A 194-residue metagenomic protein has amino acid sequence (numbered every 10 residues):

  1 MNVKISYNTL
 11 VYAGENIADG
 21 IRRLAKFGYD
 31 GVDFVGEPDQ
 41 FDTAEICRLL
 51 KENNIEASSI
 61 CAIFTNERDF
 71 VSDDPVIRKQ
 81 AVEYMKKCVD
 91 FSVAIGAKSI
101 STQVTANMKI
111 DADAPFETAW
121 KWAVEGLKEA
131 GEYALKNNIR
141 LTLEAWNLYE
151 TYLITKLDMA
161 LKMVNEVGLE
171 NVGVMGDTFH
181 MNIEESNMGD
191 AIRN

Functional and structural regions predicted by a protein language model:
M1, I21-K26, F41-C61, K87-G96 (+3 more regions): Acidic (Asp/Glu)-rich catalytic clusters
M1-N2, N8-G14, N194: Conserved, charge-rich beta-strand/loop surface module that forms ligand/interface-binding patches within domains
V3-T9, V32-F34, A57-A62, I100-T102 (+2 more regions): Hydrophobic faces of well-ordered beta-strands that scaffold small-molecule active sites in alpha/beta enzyme cores
T9-A13, A18-I21, K26: N-terminal binding-site loop/beta-alpha segment at the start of enzyme catalytic domains that lines or forms
V11, P38, E56, C61-N66 (+2 more regions): Short, flexible active-site-adjacent loop segments at beta-strand->alpha-helix junctions, enriched in small/polar
Y12-N16, D33-E45, D69-F70, M108-D111 (+2 more regions): Acidic-and-aromatic substrate-binding clefts and catalytic sites of carbohydrate-active enzymes
D30, E67-D74: Glycine-/proline-rich flexible loop or hinge segments
E52, V71, P75-G173, I183: Active-site acidic/histidine proton-transfer and metal-coordination neighborhood in alpha/beta enzyme cores
